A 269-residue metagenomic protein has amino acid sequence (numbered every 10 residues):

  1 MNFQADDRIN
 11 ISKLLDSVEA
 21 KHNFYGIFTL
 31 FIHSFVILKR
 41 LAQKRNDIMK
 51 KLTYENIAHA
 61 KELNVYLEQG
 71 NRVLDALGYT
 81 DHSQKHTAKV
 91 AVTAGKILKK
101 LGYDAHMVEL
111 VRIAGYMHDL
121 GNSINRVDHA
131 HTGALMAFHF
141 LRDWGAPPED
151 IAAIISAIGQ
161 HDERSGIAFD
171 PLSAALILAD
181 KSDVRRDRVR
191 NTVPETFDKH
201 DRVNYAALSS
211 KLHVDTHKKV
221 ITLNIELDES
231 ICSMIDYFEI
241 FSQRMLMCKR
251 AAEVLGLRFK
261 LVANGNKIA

Functional and structural regions predicted by a protein language model:
N2-I9: Extreme N-terminal basic, low-complexity initiation segments that serve as generic localization/processing leaders
F3, F24-F31, F35: Aromatic (phenylalanine/tyrosine) cluster motif
I11-K21, Y25-G26: N-terminal amphipathic/hydrophobic targeting modules at extreme N-termini, encompassing cleavable Sec/SRP-type signal
F31-I48: Short, Lys/Arg-enriched N-terminal segments with co-localized hydrophobic residues within the first ~10-30 amino acids
R45-H129, F140: Acidic/His-rich, divalent-metal-binding segments that scaffold phosphate/diphosphate chemistry
D75-A76, K99-V214: Divalent metal-dependent catalytic cores for phosphoryl transfer on phosphate-bearing substrates
D183-A269: Terminal helices and disordered tails flanking the catalytic cores of nucleotide-processing hydrolases
